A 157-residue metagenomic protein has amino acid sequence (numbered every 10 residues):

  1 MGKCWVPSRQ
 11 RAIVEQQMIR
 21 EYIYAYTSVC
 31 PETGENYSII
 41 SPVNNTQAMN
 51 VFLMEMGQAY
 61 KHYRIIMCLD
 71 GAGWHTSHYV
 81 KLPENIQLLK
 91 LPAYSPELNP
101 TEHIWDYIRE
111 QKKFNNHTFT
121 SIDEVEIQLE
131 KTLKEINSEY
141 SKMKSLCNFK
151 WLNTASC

Functional and structural regions predicted by a protein language model:
M1-N50, M54, N153-T154: Extended, low-complexity cationic-aromatic segments
Q10-I19, E84-H103, T118-F119: RNase H-like polynucleotidyl transferase catalytic core
T27-S28, G34, L53, D70 (+3 more regions): Generic structural signal for small/hydrophobic residues in well-ordered secondary structure, especially within
Y60-Y63, E84: A structural signal for short coil/turn segments at secondary-structure junctions
Y63-H75, N99: Acidic/histidine-rich, metal-coordinating catalytic segments
S77-N85: Short, aromatic/basic amphipathic alpha-helical patches
H103-C157: C-terminal anion-handling pockets and recognition modules
